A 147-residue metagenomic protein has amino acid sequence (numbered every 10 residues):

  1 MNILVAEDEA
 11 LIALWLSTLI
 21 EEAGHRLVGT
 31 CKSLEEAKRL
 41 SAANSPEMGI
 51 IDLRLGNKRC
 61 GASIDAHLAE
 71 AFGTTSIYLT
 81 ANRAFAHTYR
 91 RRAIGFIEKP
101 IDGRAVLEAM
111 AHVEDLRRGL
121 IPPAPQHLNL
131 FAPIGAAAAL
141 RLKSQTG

Functional and structural regions predicted by a protein language model:
E7, T80: Conserved acidic carboxylate
E9-G29: Two-component/phosphorelay signaling modules centered on CheY-like receiver
S17, T30-M48: Acidic, metal-coordinating helix/loop segments flanking the phosphotransfer/catalytic sites of two-component signaling
A42-N44, H67-T74: Conserved phosphotransfer cores of two-component systems
I51-A69: Conserved phosphotransfer microenvironments
K99: A Lys-centered signature of the CheY-like receiver
D102: Receiver (REC) domain switch/active-site region of two-component response regulators
E108, L116-G147: CheY-like receiver
